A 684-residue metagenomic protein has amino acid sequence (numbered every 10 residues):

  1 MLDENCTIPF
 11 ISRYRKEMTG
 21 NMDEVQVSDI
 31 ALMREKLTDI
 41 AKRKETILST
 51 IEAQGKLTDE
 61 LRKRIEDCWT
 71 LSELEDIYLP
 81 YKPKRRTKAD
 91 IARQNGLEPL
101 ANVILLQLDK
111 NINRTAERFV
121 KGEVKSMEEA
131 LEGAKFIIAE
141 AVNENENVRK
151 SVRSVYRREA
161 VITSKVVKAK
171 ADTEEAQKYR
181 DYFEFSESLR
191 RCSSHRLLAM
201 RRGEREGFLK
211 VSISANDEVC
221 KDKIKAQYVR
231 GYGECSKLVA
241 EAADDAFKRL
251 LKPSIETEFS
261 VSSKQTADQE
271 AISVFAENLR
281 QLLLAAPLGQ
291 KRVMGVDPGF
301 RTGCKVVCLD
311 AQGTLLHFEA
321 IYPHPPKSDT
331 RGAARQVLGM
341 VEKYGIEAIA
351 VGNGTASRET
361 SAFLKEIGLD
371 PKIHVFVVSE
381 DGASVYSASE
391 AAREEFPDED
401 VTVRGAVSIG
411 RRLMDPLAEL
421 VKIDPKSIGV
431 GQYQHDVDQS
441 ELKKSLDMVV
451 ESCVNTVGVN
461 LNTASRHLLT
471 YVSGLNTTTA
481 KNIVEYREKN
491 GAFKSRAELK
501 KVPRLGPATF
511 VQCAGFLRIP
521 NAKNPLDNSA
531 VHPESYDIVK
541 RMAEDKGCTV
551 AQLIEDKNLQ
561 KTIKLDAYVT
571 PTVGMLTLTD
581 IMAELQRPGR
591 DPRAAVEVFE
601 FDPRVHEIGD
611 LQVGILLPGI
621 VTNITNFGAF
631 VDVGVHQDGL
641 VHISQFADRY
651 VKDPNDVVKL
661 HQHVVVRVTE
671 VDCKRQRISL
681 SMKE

Functional and structural regions predicted by a protein language model:
E4-N5, L71-S72, R85, L97 (+18 more regions): Short flexible coil/turn linkers enriched for glycine and charged/polar residues that connect secondary-structure
F10, N21-I30, K36, I40-G295 (+2 more regions): Duplex nucleic acid-engaging cores and interfaces of nucleic-acid transaction enzymes
R13, D39-K56, E66, V385 (+5 more regions): Long, highly charged, low-complexity intrinsically disordered interaction regions that mediate electrostatic DNA/RNA
Y14-E17, L105, N216, P298 (+11 more regions): Short, ordered loop/turn segments at secondary-structure junctions
T50, R64, E75-Y78, G203-N216 (+3 more regions): Structured, non-catalytic alpha/beta "coupling" segments that mediate domain-domain communication and provide generic
S154-V161, V296-F300, G354-E359, V378-V385 (+5 more regions): A glycine-rich phosphate-binding loop feature that marks nucleotide/adenosyl-phosphate handling sites
V293-G295, K305, S361-L364, S495-E498 (+3 more regions): Short beta-alpha junctions and helix-cap segments that line functional grooves
I519-E684: Single-stranded RNA-binding regions, centering on S1/OB-family and related RNA-binding modules
